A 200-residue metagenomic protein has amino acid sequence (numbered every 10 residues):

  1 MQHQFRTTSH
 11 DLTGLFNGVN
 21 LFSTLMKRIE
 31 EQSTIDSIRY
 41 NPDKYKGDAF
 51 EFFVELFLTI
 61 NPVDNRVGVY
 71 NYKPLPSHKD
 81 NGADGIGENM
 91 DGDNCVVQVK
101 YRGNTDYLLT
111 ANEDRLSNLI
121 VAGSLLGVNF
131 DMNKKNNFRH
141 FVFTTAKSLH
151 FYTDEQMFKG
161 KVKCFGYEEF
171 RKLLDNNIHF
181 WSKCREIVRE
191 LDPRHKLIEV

Functional and structural regions predicted by a protein language model:
M1-F53, K196-E199: Interdomain/boundary linker segments immediately adjacent to catalytic/signaling cores
F5-T7, Q32-I35, G127-V200: ATP-dependent helicase/translocase motor core
R6, S23, N41, E51 (+6 more regions): Compositionally biased, intrinsically disordered low-complexity regions enriched in proline and serine
T8, N20-L21, T34, G68-N71 (+2 more regions): Short, solvent-exposed coil/turn linker segments
G14, T24-K27, L56, N118-V121 (+2 more regions): Charged/polar, solvent-exposed surface patches and flexible loops
Y45-K135, H150-D154: Catalytic centers of nucleases
